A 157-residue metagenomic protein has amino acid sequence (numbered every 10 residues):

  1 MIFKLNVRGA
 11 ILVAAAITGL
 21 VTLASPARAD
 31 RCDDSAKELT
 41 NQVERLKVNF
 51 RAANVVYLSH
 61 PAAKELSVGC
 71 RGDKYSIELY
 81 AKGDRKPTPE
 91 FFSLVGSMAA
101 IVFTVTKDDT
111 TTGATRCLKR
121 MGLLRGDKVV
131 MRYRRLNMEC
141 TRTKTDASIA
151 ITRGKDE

Functional and structural regions predicted by a protein language model:
I2-A14: Bacterial N-terminal signal peptides that target proteins for export
A16-I17, A27: Cleavable N-terminal signal peptides
L23-A29: Sec/Tat signal peptide C-region and signal peptidase I cleavage site
A27, V48-Y57, T104-R134: Short glycine-rich, low-complexity/disordered patches
D30-K74: N-terminal secretory signal peptides
E38-V43, S76-A81, L124-K128, A147-T152: Extracellular/mature segments of secreted proteins
C70-M121: Long, charged/polar, surface-exposed segments that mediate recognition or autoinhibition
K128-K155: Short, exposed beta-strand-loop hairpins at the edges of beta-sheets in extracellular/periplasmic proteins
